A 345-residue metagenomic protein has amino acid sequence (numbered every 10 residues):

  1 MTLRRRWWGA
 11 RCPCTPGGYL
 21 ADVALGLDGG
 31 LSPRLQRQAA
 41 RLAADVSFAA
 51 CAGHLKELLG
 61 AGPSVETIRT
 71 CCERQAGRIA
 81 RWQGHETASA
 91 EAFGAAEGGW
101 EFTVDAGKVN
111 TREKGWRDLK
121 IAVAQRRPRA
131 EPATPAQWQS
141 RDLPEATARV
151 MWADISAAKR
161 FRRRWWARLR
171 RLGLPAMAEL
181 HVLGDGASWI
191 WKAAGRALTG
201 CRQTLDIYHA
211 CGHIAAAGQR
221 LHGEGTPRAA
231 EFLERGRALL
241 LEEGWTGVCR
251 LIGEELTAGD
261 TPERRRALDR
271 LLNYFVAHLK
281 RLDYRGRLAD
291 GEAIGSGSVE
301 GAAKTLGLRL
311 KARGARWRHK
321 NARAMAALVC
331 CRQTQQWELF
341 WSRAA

Functional and structural regions predicted by a protein language model:
M1-L3: An N-terminal, globular interaction/scaffold subdomain
R5-A345: Catalytic center-proximal scaffold of phosphoryl-transfer enzymes
